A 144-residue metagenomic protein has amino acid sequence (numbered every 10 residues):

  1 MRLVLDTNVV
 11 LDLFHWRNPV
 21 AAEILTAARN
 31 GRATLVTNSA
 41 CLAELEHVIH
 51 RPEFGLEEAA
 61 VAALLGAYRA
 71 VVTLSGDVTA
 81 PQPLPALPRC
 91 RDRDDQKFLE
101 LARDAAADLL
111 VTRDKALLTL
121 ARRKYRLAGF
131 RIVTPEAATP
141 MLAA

Functional and structural regions predicted by a protein language model:
M1-T37: Short, well-structured N-terminal submotif of metal-dependent ribonuclease cores
N8, S39, D114-K115, E136: Alpha-helix N-cap/helix-start capping motif
V10-L11, L42-E44, L117-T119: Short, active-site-adjacent cap segments at secondary-structure transitions
F14-H15, I49, A121: Short, flexible helix/strand-to-coil boundary loops that buttress conserved ligand/catalytic motifs in alpha/beta
I24, F98-L99: Short, hydrophobic alpha-helical packing/hinge segments within bilobed ligand-binding/sensory domains
A27-T34, S39-P85: PIN-domain endoribonuclease scaffold, especially VapC-family toxins
L35, L110-V111: A short beta-strand/loop micro-motif in the catalytic core of glycosyltransferases that engages the nucleotide-sugar
L87-P88, D92, Q96, R103-L109 (+1 more regions): Acidic, PIN/NYN-like endoribonuclease modules and their adjacent C-terminal/linker elements
